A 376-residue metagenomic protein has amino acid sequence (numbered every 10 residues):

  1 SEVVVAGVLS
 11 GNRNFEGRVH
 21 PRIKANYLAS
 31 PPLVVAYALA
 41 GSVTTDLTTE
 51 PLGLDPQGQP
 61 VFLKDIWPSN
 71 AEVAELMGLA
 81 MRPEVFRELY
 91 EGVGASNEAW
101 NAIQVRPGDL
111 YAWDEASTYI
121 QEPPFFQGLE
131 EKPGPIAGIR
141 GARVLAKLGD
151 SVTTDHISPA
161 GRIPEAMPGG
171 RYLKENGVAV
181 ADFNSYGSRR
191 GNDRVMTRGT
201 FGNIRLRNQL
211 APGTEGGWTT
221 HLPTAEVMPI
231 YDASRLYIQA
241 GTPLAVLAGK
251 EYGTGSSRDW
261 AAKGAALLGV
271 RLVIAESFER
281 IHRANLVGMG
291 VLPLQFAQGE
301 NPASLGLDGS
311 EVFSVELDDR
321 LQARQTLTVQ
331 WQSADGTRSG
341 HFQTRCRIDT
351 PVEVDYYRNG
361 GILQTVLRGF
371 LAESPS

Functional and structural regions predicted by a protein language model:
S1-V5, R22-K24, S30-P32, T48 (+10 more regions): Short coil/turn connectors at secondary-structure junctions
S1-V93, V287-P293, L321-R324: Mobile "lid/hinge" segments at catalytic clefts and subdomain interfaces of large enzymes
N12-L47, V144-I163, M196, E251-G264 (+2 more regions): Conserved phosphate/anionic-ligand binding catalytic regions in large, soluble enzymes, centered on
T44-W113, R189-E215, P223: N-terminal leader/propeptide and maturation segments of large enzyme subunits in energy/redox metabolism and hydrolases
L52-V73, A80, H282-Y356: Acidic, glycine-rich flexible loop/linker segments
N101-I274: Non-catalytic terminal/interface segments that mediate subunit docking, oligomerization, and allosteric communication
V180-N184, S188-D193, R198-I230, I238-Q239 (+2 more regions): NTP/phosphate- and nucleic-acid-binding module
R271-E276, P293-F296: Short hydrophobic alpha-helical runs that function as membrane-insertion/retention elements
